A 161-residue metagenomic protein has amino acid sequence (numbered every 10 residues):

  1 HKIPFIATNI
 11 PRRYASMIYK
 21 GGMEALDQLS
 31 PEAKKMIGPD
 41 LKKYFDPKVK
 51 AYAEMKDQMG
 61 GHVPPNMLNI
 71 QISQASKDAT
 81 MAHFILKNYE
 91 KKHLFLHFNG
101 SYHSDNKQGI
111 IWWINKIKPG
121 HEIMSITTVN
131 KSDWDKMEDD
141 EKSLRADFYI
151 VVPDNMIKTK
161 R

Functional and structural regions predicted by a protein language model:
H1-N88: A substrate-binding/cap region within the structured catalytic cores of diverse enzymes
P4-N9, H97-F98, S125: A structural signal for short, well-ordered beta-strand segments and their strand-loop junctions that often border
R12-R13, S101-H103: Short, internal active-site loops enriched in acidic
T80-L96, Y102-R161: C-terminal regions of proteins
